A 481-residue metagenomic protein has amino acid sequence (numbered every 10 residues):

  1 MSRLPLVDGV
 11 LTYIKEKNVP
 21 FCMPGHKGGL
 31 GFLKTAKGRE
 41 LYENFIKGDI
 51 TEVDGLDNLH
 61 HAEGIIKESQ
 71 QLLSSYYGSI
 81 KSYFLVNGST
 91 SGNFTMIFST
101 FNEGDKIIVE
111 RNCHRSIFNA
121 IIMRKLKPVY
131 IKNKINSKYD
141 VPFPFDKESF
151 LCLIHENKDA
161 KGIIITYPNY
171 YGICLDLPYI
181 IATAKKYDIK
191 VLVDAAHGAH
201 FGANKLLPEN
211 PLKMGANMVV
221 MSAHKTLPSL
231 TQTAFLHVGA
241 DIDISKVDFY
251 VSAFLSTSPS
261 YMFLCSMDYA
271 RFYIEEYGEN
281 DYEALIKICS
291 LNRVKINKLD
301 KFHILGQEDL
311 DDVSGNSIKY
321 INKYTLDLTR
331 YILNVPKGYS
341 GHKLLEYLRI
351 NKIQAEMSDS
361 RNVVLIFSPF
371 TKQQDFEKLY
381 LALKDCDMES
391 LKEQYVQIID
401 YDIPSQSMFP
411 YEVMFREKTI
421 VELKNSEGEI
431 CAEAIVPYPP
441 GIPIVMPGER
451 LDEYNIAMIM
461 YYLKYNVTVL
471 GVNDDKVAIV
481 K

Functional and structural regions predicted by a protein language model:
M1-G64, P440: N-terminal "arm"/small-domain region of PLP-dependent enzymes with the aminotransferase-like
V7-L11, K15-K17, L33, H61 (+2 more regions): Conserved PLP-enzyme active-site core in the AAT-like
I46-G88: Conserved N-terminal alpha-helix of the aminotransferase class I/II PLP-enzyme fold
L56, Y83-L85, I163-T166, V364-S368: Short glycine-rich or small-residue beta-strand-to-loop segments that form or flank ligand, phosphate, metal/Fe-S
F84, Y130-K132, M221, M357 (+1 more regions): Structural signal for conserved beta-strand scaffold positions within catalytic alpha/beta enzyme cores
V294-V472: Conserved C-terminal alpha-helix-loop-beta "cap" of PLP-dependent enzymes that closes/shapes the active-site mouth
V472-V480: Terminal helix/beta-alpha structural elements that buttress the NAD(P)+-binding lobe
